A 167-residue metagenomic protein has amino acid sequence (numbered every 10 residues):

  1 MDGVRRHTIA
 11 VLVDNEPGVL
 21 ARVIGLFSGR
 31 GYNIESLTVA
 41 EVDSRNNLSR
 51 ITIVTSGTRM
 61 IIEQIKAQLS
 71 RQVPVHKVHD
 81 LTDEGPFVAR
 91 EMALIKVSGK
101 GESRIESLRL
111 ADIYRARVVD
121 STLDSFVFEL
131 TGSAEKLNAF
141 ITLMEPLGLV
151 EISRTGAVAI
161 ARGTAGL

Functional and structural regions predicted by a protein language model:
M1-S49, V54-L167: Long, contiguous binding/interaction regions
